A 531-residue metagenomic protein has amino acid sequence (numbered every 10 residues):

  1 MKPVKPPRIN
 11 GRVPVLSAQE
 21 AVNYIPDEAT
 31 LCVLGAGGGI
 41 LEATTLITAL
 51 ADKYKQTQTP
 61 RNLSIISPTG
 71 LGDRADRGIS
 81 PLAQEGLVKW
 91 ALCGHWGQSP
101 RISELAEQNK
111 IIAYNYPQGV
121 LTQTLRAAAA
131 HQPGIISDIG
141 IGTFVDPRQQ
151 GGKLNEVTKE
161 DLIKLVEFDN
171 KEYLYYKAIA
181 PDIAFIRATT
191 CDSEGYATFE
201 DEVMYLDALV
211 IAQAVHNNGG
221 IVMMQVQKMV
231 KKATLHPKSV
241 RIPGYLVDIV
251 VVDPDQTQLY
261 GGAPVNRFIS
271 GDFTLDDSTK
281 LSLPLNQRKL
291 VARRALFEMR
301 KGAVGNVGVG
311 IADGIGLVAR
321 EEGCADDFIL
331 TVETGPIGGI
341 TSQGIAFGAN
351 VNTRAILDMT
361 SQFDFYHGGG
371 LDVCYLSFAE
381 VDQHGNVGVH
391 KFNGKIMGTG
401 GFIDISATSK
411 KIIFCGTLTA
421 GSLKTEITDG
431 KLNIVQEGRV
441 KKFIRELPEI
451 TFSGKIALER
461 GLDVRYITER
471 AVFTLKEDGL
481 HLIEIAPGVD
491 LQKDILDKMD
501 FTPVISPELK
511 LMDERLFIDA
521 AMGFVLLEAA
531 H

Functional and structural regions predicted by a protein language model:
K2-K5, I9-N23, G38-Y54, I66 (+3 more regions): Conserved phosphate- and dinucleotide-binding cores of soluble alpha/beta proteins, encompassing both enzyme active
V22, R61, L281-P284, R293-R300 (+2 more regions): Glycine-rich phosphate/ribose-binding loops and adjacent secondary-structure elements that form binding surfaces
T30-G35, S64-S67: Short glycine-rich or small-residue beta-strand-to-loop segments that form or flank ligand, phosphate, metal/Fe-S
L31-V33, V304-G308: Short glycine-rich phosphate-binding loop at a beta-alpha junction
A36, T189, V309-I311: Short, well-ordered beta-to-alpha junction loops that form the rim of enzyme active sites and present histidine/acidic
L50-L63, F328: Beta-solenoid repeat scaffold
Y196, T274-Q287, R294-N306, G479-L480 (+2 more regions): Glycine-rich phosphate/diphosphate-binding loops and the adjacent beta-loop-alpha structural elements that coordinate
